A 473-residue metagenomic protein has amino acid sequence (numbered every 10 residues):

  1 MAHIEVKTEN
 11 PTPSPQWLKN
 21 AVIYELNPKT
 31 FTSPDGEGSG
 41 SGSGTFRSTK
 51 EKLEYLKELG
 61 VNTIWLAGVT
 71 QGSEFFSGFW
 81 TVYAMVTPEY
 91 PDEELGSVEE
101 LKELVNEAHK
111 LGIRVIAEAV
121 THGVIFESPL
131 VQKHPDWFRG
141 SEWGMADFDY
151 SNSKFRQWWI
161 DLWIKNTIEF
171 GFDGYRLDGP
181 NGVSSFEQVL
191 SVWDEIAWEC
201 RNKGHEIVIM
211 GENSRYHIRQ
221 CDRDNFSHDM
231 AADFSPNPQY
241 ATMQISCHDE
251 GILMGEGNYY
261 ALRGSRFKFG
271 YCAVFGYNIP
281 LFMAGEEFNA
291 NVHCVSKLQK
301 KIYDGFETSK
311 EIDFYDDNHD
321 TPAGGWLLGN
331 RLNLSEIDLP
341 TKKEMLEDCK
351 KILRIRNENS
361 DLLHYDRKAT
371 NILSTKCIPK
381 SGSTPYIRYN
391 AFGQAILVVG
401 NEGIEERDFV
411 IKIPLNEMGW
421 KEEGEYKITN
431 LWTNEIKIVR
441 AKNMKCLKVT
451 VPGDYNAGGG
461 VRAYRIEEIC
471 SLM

Functional and structural regions predicted by a protein language model:
A2-I4, S246, I252-E425: Loop/helix patches that line or flank the sugar-binding groove of alpha-linked glycan CAZymes
E5-I23, N27-G174, S185-G204, V208 (+1 more regions): Substrate-binding/active-site clefts of carbohydrate-active enzymes
K29-F31, T70-G72, T121-H122, D173 (+10 more regions): Short, solvent-exposed loop/turn segments at secondary-structure junctions
I64, Y175-L177, P280-F282: Hydrophobic residues within beta-strands of alpha/beta enzymes
I125-K133, S185-V189, M210-T242, V292-V295: Substrate-binding cleft/loops of secretory-pathway carbohydrate-active enzymes
V189-A197, R223-S227, S296-Y303, I413-L415: Short secondary-structure boundary/capping segments
N434-V439: Surface-exposed loop/edge segments in extracytoplasmic proteins
R440-M473: C-terminal beta-strand-rich structural cap/linker in extracellular carbohydrate-active enzymes
